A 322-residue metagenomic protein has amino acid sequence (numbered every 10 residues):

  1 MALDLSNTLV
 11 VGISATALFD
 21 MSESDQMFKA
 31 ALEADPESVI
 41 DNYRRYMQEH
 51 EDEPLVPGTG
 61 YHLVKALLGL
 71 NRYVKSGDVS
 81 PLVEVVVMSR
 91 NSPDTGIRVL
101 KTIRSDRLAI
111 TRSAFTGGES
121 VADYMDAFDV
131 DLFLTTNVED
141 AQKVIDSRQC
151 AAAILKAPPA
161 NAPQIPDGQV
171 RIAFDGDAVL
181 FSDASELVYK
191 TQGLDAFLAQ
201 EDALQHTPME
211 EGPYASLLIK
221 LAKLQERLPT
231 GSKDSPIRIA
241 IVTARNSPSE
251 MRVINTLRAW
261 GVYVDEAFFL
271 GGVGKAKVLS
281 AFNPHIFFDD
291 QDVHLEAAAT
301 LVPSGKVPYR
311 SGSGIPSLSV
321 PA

Functional and structural regions predicted by a protein language model:
M1-L3, P321-A322: Basic/polar N-terminal segments that are highly enriched at the extreme N-terminus, encompassing both cleavable
A2-E119, P166-D167, D175-F269: Alpha-helical substrate-recognition element adjacent to the catalytic core
Q26-K29, Q48, D52, P81-V83 (+8 more regions): A cross-kingdom feature marking solvent-exposed beta-strand/loop segments within repeated, beta-rich binding/scaffold
D167-Q169, F282: Alpha-helical hydrophobic/aromatic positions enriched in membrane-embedded helices and signal peptides
L194-L198, L301-Y309: A short alpha/beta connector and helix-capping loop motif
A203-M209, S313-A322: A short, conserved beta-to-alpha structural element at the edge of catalytic cores that scaffolds binding
